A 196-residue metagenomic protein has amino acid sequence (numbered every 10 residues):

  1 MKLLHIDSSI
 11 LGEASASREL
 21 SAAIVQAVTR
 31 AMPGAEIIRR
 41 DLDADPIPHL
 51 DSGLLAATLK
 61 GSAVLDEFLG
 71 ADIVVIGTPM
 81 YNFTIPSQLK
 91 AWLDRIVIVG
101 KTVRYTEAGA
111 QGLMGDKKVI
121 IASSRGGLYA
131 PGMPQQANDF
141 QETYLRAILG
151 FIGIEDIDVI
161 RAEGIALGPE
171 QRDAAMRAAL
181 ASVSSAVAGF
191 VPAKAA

Functional and structural regions predicted by a protein language model:
M1-I98, S184-A196: N-terminal beta1-alpha1-beta2 submodule of the flavodoxin-like/Rossmannoid cofactor-binding fold
S8, S124, A162: Cofactor-binding loop segments of dinucleotide-utilizing enzymes, especially the Rossmann-like FAD- and NAD(P)+-binding
I10-G12, L128, A166-L167: Short histidine/acidic/glycine/proline-rich micro-motifs that form metal- and phosphate-coordinating active-site loops
A31, E67, A71, K117 (+1 more regions): A structural motif corresponding to the C-terminal end of an alpha-helix and its immediate exit/capping segment
D43-P46, G109-A110, D156: Glycine-rich, flexible loop/turn motifs
P48-G53, M133-P134, Q171-D173: Short aromatic-enriched loop/helix-cap "lid" or pocket-rim segments at secondary-structure transitions that line
S62-T143: Helix-loop-strand module that forms the ligand-binding subsite of alpha/beta enzymes
Q135-A196: Glycine-rich phosphate/pyrophosphate-binding loop and the adjoining helix
